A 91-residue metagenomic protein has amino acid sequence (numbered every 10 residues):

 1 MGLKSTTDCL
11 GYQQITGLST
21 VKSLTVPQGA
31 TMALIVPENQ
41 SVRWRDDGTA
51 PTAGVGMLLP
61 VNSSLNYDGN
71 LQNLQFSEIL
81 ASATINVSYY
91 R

Functional and structural regions predicted by a protein language model:
G2-L3, A33: DUTPase catalytic domain/fold
K4-G29: Surface-exposed ligand/attachment interfaces on beta-rich extracellular proteins
A30-A33, Y67-A83: Noncatalytic modules at the cell exterior or secretory-pathway interfaces, chiefly beta-strand-rich lectin/adhesion
V36-V55: Short, surface-exposed beta-strand/strand-loop-strand elements in extracellular ectodomains
V42, L80-Y90: Edge beta-strands of jelly-roll/beta-sandwich modules across compartments, strongly enriched in secreted/luminal
T52-G69: Intrinsically disordered, low-complexity Pro/Gly/Ser/Thr-rich segments with frequent PxxP/GP/PP motifs and embedded
